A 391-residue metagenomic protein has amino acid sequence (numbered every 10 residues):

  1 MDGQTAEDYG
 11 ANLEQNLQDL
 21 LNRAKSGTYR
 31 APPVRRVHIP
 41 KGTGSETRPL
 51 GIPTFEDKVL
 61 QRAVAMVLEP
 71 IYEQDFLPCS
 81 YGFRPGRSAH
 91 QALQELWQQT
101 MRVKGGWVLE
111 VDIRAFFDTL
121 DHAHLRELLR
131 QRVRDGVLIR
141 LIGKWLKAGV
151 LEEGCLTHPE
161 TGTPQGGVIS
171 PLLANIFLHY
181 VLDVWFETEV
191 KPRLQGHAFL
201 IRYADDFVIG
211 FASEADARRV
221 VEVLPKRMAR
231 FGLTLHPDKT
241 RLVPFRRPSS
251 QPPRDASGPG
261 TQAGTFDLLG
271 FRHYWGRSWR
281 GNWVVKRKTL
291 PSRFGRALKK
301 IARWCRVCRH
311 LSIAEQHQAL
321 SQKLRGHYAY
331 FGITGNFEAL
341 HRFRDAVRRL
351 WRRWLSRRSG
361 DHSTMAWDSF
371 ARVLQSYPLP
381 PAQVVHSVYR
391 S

Functional and structural regions predicted by a protein language model:
M1-S391: Non-catalytic terminal/accessory segments
